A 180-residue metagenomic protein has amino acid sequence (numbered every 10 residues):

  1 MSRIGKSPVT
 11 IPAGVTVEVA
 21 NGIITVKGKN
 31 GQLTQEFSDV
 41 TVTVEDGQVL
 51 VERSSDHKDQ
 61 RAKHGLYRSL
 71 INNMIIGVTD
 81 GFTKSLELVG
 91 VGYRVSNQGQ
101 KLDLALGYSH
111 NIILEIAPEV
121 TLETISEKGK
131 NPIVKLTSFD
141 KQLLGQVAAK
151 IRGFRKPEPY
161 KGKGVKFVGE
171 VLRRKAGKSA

Functional and structural regions predicted by a protein language model:
S2-A149, G153-A180: N-terminal intrinsically disordered, cationic/polar leader segments that include organellar targeting peptides
